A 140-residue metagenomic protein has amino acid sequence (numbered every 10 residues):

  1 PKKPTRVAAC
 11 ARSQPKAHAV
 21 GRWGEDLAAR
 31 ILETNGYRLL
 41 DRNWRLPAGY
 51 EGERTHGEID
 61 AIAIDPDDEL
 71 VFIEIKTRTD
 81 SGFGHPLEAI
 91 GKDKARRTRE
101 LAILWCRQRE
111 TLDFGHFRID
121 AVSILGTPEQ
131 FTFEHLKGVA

Functional and structural regions predicted by a protein language model:
P1-P47: Acidic-basic catalytic patches of nuclease active cores, encompassing PD-(D/E)XK and other metal-cofactor nuclease
A17, G21, E25, T55 (+1 more regions): Short, conserved glycine- and acidic-residue-centered signature motifs in active-site or ligand-binding loops
L32, I59-S81, T98: Conserved catalytic cores of phosphodiester-cleaving nucleases, focusing on short active-site segments
R38-L70: Active-site metal-binding core of divalent-cation-utilizing nuclease and nuclease-like domains
G57-I59, F117-I119, F131: Change "...and in nucleic-acid phosphodiester-cleaving endonucleases..." to "...and in nucleic-acid processing enzymes
E69-V71, R118-D120, E134: Protein kinase-like catalytic core scaffold
T77-T127: Catalytic cores of nucleic-acid endonucleases
S123-A140: Short, low-complexity, polybasic intrinsically disordered segments
